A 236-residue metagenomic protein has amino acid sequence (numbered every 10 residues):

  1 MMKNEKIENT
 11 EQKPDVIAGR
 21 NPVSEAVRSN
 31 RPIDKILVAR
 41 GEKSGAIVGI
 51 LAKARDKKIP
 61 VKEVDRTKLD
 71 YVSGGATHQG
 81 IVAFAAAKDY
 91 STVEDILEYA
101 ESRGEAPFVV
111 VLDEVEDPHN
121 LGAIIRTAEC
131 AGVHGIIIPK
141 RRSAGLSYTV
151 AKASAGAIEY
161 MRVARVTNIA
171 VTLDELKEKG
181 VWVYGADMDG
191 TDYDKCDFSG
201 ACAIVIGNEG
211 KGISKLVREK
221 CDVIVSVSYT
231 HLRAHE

Functional and structural regions predicted by a protein language model:
M1-Y99: N-terminal positively charged helical leader segments and presequences
R28-P32, E101-K195: RNA substrate-binding interface of SAM-dependent RNA methyltransferases
G41, R66-K68, R141-S143, N168-I169 (+3 more regions): Short, ordered loop/turn segments at secondary-structure junctions
K57, S154, K220-C221: Short, structured coil segments at secondary-structure junctions
Y184-Y229: Active-site/ligand-binding-proximal alpha/beta "capping" segment
T230-E236: Conserved small/polar residues in nucleotide/adenosyl-binding loops
